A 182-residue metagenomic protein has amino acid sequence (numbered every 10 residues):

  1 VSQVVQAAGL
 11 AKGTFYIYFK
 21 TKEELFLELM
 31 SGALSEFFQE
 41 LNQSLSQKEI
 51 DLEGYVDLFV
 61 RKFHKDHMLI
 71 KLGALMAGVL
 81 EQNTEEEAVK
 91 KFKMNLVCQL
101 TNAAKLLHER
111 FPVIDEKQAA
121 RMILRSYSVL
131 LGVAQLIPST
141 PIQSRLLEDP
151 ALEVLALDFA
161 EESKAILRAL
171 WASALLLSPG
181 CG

Functional and structural regions predicted by a protein language model:
V1-E24, E28: Helix-turn-helix
A7, E24-S44, C98, N102: Alpha-helical structural segments
E28, N42-L69, N95, M122-S126: Hydrophobic alpha-helical connector segments
F37, I50-K71, A156-C181: N-terminal hydrophobic signal/anchor transmembrane helix of membrane proteins
K65-E87, P138-L146: Amphipathic alpha-helical segments used for helix-helix packing
A74, G78-H108: A contiguous binding-surface segment within folded domains or other stable secondary-structure elements
C98-V113, V129-G182: C-terminal peripheral helix-coil segments that are non-catalytic and often amphipathic
F111, D115-I123: Membrane-interface starts of transmembrane alpha-helices
